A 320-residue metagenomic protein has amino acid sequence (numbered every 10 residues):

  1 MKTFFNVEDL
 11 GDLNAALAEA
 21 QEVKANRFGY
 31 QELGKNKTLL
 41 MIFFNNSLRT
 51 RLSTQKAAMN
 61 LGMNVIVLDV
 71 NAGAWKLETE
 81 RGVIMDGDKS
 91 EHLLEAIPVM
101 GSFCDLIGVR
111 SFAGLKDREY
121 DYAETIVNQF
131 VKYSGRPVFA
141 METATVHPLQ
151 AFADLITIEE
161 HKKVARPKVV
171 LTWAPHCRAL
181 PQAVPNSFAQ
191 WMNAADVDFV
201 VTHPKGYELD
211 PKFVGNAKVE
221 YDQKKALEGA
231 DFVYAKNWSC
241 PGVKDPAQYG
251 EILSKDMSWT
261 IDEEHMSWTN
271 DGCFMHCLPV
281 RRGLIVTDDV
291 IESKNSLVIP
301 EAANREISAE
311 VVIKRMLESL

Functional and structural regions predicted by a protein language model:
M1-L52, K56: Positively charged, low-complexity intrinsically disordered leader regions
E32-M41, S47-E159, R281: Phosphate/diphosphate ligand-binding glycine-rich loop within oxidoreductases
L33-L39, R166-K168, D271: Phosphate-coordination loops involved in phosphoryl transfer and adenosine-cofactor binding
F44-I66, E159-K236, P241-G242: Glycine-rich phosphate/diphosphate-binding loop of Rossmann-like nucleotide-binding domains
L61, Y133-S134, A195, G215 (+2 more regions): Short, structured coil segments at secondary-structure junctions
K212-D289, N295: Rossmann-like adenosine-cofactor binding region
I291-L320: C-terminal helix-to-coil terminal segments
